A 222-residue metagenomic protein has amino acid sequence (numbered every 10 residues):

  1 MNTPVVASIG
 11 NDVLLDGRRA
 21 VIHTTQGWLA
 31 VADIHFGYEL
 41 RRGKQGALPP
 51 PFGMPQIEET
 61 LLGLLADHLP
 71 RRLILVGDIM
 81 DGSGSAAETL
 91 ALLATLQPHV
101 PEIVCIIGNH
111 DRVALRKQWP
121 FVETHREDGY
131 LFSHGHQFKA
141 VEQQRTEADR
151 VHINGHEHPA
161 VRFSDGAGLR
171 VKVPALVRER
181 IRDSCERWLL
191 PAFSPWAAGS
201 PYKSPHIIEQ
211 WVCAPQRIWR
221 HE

Functional and structural regions predicted by a protein language model:
M1-V76, M80-E222: Extended recognition/assembly regions associated with phosphoester-bond processing machinery
